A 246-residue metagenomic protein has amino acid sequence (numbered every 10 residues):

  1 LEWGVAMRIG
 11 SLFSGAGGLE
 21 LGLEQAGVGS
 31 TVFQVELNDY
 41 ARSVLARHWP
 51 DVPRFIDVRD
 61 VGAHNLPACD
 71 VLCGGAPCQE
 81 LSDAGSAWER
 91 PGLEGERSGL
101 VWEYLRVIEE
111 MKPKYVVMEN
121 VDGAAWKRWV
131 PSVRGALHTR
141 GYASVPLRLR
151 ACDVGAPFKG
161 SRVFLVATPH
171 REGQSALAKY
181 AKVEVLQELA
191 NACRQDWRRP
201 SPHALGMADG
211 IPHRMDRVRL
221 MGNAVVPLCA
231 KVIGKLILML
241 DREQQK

Functional and structural regions predicted by a protein language model:
L1-K246: Conserved active-site and SAM-binding loop architecture of S-adenosyl-L-methionine-dependent nucleic-acid
